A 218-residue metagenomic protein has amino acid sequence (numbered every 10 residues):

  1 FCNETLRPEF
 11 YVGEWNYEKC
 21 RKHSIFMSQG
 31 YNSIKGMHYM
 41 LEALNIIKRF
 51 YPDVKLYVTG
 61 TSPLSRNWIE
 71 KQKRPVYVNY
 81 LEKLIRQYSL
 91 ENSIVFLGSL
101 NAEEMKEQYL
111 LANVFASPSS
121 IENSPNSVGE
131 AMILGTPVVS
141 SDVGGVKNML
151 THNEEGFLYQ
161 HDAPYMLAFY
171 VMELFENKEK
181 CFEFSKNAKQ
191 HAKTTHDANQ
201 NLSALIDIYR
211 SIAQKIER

Functional and structural regions predicted by a protein language model:
F1-G13, Y17-R21: Donor nucleotide-sugar binding/catalytic pocket of nucleotide-sugar-dependent glycosyltransferases
N16-K35, L41-K48, L56-T59: Conserved donor-binding/catalytic core segment of Leloir-type glycosyltransferases
E70-S99: Nucleotide-activated donor-binding/catalytic signature segment of Leloir-type glycosyltransferases, i.e., the conserved
S99, E107-A112: Short alpha-helical donor nucleotide-sugar binding micro-motif in glycosyltransferases
S120: Aromatic "clamp/platform" in nucleotide-sugar-dependent glycosyltransferases that forms part of the donor/acceptor
P137-S140: Short hydrophobic beta-strand element within catalytic cores of glycosyltransferases and related nucleotide-activated
T151-N153, F157-P164, E173-K178: Conserved acidic donor-binding segment of nucleotide-sugar-dependent glycosyltransferases
M166, E173, K180-T195, N201-D207: A short, well-ordered alpha-helix in the C-terminal region of glycosyltransferases
